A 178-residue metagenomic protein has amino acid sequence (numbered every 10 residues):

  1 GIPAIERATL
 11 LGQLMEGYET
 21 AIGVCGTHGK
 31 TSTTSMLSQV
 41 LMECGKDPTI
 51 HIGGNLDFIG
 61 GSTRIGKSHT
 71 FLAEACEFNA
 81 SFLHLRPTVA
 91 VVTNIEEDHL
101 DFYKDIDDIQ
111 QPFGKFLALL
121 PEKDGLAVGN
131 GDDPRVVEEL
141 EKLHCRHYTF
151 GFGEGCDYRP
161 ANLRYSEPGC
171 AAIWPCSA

Functional and structural regions predicted by a protein language model:
G1-I5, S177-A178: Short intrinsically disordered, low-complexity coil segments enriched in acidic
P3-R146: Phosphate-binding loop of NTP-binding sites
Y103-Q111, G125, E141-A178: Adenine nucleotide phosphate-binding catalytic loops in nucleotide-utilizing enzymes
